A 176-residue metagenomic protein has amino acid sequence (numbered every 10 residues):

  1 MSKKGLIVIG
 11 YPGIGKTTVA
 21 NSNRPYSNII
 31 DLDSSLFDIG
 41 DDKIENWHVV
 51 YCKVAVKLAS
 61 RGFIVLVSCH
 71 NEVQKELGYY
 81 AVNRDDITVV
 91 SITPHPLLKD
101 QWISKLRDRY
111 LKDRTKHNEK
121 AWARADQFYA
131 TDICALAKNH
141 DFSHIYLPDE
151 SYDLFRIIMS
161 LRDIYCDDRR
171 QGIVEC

Functional and structural regions predicted by a protein language model:
S2-L6, G62-F63: Pre-Walker A (Motif I) flank of P-loop NTPase domains
G5-R24: Glycine-rich phosphate-binding P-loop
I9-Y11, V67-N71, P94, L147-E150: Structural motif
V19-N23, Q74-D85, K105, A130-K138 (+1 more regions): Short, aromatic/basic amphipathic alpha-helical patches
S27-D31, D86-S91, F142-Y146: Conserved beta-strand scaffold positions in the cores of enzyme catalytic domains, especially in NTP/NDP-utilizing
S27-R84: Conserved nucleotide-sensing/catalytic segment adjacent to the nucleotide-binding pocket in NTP-handling enzymes
N83-L106: Conserved phosphate-donor/acceptor-positioning beta-strand/loop module used by diverse small-molecule
L111-C176: Small-molecule kinase domains that catalyze NTP-dependent phosphoryl transfer to phosphate-bearing small molecules
